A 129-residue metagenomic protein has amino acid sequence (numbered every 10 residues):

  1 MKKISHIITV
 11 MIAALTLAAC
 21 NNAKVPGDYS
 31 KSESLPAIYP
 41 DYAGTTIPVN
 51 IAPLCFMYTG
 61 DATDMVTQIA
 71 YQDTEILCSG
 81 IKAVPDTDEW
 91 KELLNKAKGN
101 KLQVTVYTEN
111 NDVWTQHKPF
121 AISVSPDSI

Functional and structural regions predicted by a protein language model:
T16-A19: C-terminal motif of bacterial Sec signal peptides marking the signal peptidase cleavage site
N21-A23: Bacterial signal peptide processing site
V25-P36: Proline/serine/threonine-rich low-complexity linkers at boundaries of modular beta-sandwich domains
I38, H117-I129: Low-complexity, Pro/Ser/Thr- and charge-rich linker/hinge segments at domain boundaries
Y39-A62: Contiguous beta-strand segments within globular domains
T59-Y71: Solvent-exposed loop/turn segments flanking beta-strands in beta-repeat/beta-sandwich domains
I81-G99: Signal that preferentially marks extracellular ectodomain short beta-strand elements of beta-sandwich modules
K96-N110: Short, aromatic- and glycine-rich surface loops/edge beta-strands on solvent-exposed regions
